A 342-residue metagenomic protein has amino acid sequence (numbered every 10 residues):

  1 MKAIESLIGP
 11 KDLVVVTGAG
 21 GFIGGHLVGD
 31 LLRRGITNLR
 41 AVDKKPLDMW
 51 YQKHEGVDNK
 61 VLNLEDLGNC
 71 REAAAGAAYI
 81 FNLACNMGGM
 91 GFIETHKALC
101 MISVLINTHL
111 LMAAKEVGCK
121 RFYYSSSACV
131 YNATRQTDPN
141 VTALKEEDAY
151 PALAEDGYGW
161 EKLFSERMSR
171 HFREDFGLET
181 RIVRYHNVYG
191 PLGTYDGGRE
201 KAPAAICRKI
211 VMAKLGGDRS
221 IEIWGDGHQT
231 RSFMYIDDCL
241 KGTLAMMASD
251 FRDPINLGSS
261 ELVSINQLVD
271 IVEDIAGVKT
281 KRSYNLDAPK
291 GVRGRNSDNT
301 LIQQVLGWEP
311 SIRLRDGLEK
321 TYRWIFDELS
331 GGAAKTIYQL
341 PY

Functional and structural regions predicted by a protein language model:
V14-R34: N-terminal Rossmann NAD(P)H-binding glycine-rich loop of SDR-like oxidoreductase domains
R34, M212-Y342: C-terminal substrate-binding subdomain of Rossmann-fold SDR/epimerase-dehydratase oxidoreductases
I36-P46: Conserved glycine-rich Rossmann-like NAD(P)H-binding loop of the short-chain dehydrogenase/reductase
V57, L62-S103, E116: NAD(P)H-binding glycine-rich loop region in Rossmannoid oxidoreductase-like domains and their noncatalytic homologs
N82, T108-E155, R181: Conserved Rossmann-fold NAD(P)-dependent oxidoreductase catalytic core, especially the SDR/UDP-sugar
C100-V104, A143, A154-E166, D196-A204 (+2 more regions): Short-chain dehydrogenase/reductase
V130-N132, D156-G157, R181-P203, Q229-T230: Flexible, glycine-rich beta-alpha linker
L153-R181, H186, A205-G216: Active-site Tyr-X1-5-Lys
